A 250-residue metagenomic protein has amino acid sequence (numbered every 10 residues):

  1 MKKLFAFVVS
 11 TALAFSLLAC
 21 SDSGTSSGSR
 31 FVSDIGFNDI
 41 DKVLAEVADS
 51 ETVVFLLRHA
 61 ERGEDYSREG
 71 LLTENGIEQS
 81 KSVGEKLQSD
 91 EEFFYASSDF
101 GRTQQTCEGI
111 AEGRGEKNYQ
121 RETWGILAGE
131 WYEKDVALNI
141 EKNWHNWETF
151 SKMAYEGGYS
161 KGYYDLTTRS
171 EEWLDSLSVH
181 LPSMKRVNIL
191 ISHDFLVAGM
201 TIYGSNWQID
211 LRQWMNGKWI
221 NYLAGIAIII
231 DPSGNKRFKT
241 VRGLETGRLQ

Functional and structural regions predicted by a protein language model:
K2-S10: Sec-dependent signal peptide recognition, specifically the positively charged N-region followed immediately by
S16-A19: C-terminal motif of bacterial Sec signal peptides marking the signal peptidase cleavage site
G24-I126, M153-D165, S205, I209-T240: Active-site-proximal alpha-helix that buttresses catalytic centers in soluble enzyme cores
E46-E51, L181-M184, L190, G199 (+1 more regions): Extracellular/periplasmic catalytic domains that process cell-envelope and extracellular macromolecules
T52-R58, A96, M184-S192, L196: Beta-strand elements within well-structured catalytic alpha/beta cores of enzymes that handle phosphate/sulfate esters
E122-F150: All-alpha RGS (Regulator of G-protein Signaling) helical domain and cognate RGS-like helical scaffolds
N143-S183: Acidic, glycine-rich loop-and-strand cores that form catalytic or ligand-binding grooves in diverse globular domains
K239-Q250: Short, solvent-exposed aromatic-acidic interface loops
